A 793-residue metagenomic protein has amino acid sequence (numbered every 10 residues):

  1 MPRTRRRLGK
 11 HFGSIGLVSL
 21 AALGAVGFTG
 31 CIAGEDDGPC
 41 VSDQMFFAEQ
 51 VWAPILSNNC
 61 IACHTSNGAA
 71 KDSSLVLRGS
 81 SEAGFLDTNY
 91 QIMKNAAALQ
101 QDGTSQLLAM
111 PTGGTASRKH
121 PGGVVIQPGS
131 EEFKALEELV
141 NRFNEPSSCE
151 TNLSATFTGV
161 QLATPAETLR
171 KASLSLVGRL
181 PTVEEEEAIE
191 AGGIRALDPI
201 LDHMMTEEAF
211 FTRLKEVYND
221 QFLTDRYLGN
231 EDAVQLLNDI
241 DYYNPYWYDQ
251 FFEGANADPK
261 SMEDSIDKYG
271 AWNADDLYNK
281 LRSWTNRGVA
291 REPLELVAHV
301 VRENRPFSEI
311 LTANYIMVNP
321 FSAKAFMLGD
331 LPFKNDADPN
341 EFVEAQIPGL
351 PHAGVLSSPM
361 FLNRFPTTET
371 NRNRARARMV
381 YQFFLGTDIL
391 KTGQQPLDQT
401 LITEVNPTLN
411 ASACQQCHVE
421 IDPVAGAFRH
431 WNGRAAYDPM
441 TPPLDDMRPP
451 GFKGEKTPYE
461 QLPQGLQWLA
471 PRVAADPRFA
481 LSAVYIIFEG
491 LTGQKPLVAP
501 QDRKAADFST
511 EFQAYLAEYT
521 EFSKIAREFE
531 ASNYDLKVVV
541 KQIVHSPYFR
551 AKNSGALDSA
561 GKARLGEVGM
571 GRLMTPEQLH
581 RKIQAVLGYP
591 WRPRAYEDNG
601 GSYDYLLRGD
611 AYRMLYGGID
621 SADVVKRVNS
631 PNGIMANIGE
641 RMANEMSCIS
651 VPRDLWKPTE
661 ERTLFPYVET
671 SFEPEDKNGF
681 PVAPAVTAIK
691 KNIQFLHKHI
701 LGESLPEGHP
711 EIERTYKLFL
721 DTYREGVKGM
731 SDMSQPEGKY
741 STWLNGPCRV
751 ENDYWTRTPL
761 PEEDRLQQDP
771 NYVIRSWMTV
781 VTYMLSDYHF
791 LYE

Functional and structural regions predicted by a protein language model:
M1-M45, S175, M204, L311 (+3 more regions): N-terminal export/targeting leaders of redox proteins
P2-R3, L107, D232: First exposed extracellular module after export/assembly in secreted or surface-exposed proteins
P2-T4, L75, E167, N373: Short alpha-helical segments used as structural interaction elements across diverse proteins
L17-L20, V26-F28, Q44-A53, P396-V405 (+1 more regions): Short, intrinsically disordered, charge-biased short linear motifs at domain edges
A21-G24, E186, Y596: Ubiquitous "structural anchor" signal
F28-T224, K324, D446-L497, A506-D507 (+5 more regions): Aromatic- and Gly/Pro-enriched helix-to-coil junctions and flexible linker segments
E137, S148-N152, V160-S173, L201-G465 (+1 more regions): His/Asp/Glu-rich metal/cofactor-coordinating catalytic motifs and the adjacent surface-exposed loops that frame enzyme
